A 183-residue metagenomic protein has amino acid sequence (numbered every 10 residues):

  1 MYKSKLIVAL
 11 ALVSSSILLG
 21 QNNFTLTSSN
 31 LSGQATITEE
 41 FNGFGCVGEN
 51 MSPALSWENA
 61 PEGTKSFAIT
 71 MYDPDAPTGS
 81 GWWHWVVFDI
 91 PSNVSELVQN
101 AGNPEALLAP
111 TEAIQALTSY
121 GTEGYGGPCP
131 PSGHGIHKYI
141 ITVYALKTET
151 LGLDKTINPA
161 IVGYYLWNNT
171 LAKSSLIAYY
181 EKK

Functional and structural regions predicted by a protein language model:
M1, G20-Q21: Absolute protein N-terminus
M1-I7: Bacterial N-terminal signal peptides that target proteins for export
V8-S16: Bacterial N-terminal signal peptides
Q21-K183: N-terminus-centered regions that define maturation/targeting leaders and the start of the first functional domain
